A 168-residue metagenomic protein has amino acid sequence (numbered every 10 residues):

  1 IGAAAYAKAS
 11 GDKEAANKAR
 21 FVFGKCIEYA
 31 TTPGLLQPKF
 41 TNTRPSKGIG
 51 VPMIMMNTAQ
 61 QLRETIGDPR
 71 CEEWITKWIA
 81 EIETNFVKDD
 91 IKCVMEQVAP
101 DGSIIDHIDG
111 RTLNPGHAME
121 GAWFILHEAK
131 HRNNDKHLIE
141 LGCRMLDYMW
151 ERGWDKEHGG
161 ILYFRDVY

Functional and structural regions predicted by a protein language model:
I1-Y168: Glycan-recognition and catalytic cores of secretory/periplasmic carbohydrate-active enzymes
